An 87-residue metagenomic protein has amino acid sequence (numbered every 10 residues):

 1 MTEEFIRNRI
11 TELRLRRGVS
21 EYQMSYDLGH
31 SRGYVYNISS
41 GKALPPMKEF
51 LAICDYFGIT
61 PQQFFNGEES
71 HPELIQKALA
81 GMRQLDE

Functional and structural regions predicted by a protein language model:
M1-R17: A short, Lys/Arg-rich alpha-helix, primarily the initiator
L15, Y26, D55: Alpha-helical residues within the helix-turn-helix
G29-P45: Recognition helix of helix-turn-helix/homeodomain-like DNA-binding domains that insert into the DNA major groove
S39, E49, F65-E68: DNA major-groove recognition helix of helix-turn-helix
K48-Q63: DNA major-groove recognition helix of helix-turn-helix/homeodomain DNA-binding modules
F65-E87: Short, charged recognition helix plus adjacent turn of helix-turn-helix-like nucleic-acid-binding domains
